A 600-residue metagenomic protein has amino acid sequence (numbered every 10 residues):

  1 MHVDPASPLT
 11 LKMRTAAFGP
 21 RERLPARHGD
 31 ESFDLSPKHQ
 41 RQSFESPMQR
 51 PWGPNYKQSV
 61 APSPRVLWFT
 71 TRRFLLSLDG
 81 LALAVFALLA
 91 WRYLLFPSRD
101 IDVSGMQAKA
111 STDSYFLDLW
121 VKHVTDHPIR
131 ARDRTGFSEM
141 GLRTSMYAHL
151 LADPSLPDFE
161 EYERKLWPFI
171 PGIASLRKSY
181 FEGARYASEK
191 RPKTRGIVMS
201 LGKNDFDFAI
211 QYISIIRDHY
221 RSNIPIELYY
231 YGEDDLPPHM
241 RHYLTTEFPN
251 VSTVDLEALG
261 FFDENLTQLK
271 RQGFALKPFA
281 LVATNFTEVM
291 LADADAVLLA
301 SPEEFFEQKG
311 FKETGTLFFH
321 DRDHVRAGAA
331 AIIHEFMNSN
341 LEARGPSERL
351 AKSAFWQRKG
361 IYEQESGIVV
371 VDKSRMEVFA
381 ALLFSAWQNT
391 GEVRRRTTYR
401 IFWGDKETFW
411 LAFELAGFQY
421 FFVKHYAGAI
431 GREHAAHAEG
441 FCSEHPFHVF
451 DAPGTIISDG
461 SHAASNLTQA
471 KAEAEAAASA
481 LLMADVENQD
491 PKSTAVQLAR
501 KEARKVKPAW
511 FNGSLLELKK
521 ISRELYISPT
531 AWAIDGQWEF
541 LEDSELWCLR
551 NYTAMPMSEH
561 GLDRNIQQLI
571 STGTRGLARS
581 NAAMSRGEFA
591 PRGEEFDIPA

Functional and structural regions predicted by a protein language model:
M1-F74: Short, low-complexity, Lys/Arg-enriched N-terminal segments of secretory-pathway carbohydrate enzymes
E45-A600: Glycosyltransferase catalytic domains, chiefly GT-A lineage
